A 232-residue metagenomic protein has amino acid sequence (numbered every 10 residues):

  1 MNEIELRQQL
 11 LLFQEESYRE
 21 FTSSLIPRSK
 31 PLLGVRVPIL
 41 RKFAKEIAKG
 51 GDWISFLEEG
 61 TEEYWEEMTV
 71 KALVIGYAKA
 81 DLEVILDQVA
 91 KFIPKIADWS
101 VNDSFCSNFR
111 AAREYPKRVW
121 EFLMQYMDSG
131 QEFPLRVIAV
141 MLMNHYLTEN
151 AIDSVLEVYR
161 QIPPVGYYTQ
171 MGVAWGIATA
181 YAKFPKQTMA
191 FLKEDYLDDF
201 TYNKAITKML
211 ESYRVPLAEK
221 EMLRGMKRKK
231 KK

Functional and structural regions predicted by a protein language model:
M1-K232: Alpha-helical scaffold domains
